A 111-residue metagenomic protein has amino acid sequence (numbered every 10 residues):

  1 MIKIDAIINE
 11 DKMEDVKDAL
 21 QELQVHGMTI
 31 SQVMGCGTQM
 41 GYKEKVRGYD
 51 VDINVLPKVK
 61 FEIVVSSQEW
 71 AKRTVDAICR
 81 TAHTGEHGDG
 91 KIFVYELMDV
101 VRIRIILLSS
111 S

Functional and structural regions predicted by a protein language model:
M1-S111: Positively charged, small/polar-rich N-terminal and surface patches that mediate targeting and assembly and bind
